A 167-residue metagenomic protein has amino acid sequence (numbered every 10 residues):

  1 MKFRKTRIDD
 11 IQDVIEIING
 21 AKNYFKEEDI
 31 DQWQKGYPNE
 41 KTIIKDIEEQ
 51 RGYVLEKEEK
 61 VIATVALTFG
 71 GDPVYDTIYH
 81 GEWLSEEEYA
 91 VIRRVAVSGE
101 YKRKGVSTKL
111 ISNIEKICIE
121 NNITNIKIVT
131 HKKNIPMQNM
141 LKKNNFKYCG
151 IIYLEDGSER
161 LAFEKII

Functional and structural regions predicted by a protein language model:
K2-E16: A short beta-loop-alpha structural element at the N-terminal edge of CoA-dependent acyl/N-acetyltransferase catalytic
K22-T42: Conserved GNAT-fold acetyl-CoA-binding loop/helix
R51-V65: Conserved beta-hairpin
A66-R94, K102: Conserved acyl-donor/pantetheine-binding loop and adjacent beta-alpha core of acyl/acetyltransferases and related
S85, K143-N144, I151-I167: C-terminal "cap" of GNAT-fold acetyltransferases
R94-V97, R103-K116, N139-K143: Conserved acetyl-CoA-binding loop-helix of GNAT-fold acetyltransferases
T108, E120, K132-G150: Conserved active-site alpha-helix within GNAT-family acetyltransferase domains
I111, C118-T130: Conserved GNAT acetyl-CoA-binding A-motif
